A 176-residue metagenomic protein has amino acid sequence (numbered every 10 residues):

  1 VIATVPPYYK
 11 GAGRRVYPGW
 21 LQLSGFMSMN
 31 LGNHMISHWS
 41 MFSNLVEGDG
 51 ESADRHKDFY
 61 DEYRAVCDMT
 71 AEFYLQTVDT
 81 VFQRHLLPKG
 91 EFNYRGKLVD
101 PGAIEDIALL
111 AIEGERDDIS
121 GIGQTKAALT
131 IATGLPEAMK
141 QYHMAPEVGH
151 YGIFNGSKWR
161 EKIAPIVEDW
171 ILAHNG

Functional and structural regions predicted by a protein language model:
V1-E72: Alpha/beta-hydrolase-fold enzymes
A53-F59, I107-A108, A145-V148: Short acidic (Asp/Glu) and glycine-rich catalytic loops that position anionic groups and cofactors
F82-P101: Active-site nucleophile elbow and catalytic-triad environment of alpha/beta-hydrolase enzymes
P101-D106, A132-E137: Short, conserved loop/helix-junction motifs that constitute active-site signature segments in enzyme catalytic cores
I104-D106, L110-E113, D117: Short beta-strand/loop motif that positions the catalytic acidic residue of the alpha/beta-hydrolase fold
D118-A127: Conserved alpha/beta-hydrolase "acid-adjacent" motif
L135-G176: Catalytic active-site module of serine/aspartate enzymes centered on a nucleophile-bearing elbow/loop
